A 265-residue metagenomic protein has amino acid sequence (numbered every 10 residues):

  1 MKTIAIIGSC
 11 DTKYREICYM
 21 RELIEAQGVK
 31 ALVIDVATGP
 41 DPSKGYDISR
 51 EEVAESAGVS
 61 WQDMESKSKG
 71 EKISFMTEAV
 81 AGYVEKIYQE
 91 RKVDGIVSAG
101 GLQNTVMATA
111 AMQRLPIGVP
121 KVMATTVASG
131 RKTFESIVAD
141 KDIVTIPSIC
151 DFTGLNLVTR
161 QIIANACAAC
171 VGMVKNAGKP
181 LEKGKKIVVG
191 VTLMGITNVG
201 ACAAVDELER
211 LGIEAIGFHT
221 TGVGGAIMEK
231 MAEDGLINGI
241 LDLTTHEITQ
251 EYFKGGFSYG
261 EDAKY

Functional and structural regions predicted by a protein language model:
M1-P40, G95, G101-M123: N-terminal phosphate-binding or glycine-rich loops at protein starts, especially the Walker A/P-loop of NTPases
T3-S9, M64-K72, Y88, V93-G100 (+2 more regions): Short glycine-rich or small-residue beta-strand-to-loop segments that form or flank ligand, phosphate, metal/Fe-S
S9-R15, D94-M107, A128-S129, G190-G200 (+2 more regions): Gly/Ser/Thr-rich loops at beta-strand to alpha-helix junctions that form or flank small-molecule/cofactor-binding
K13-L23, L32, T38-S49, G184-A226 (+1 more regions): Glycine-rich phosphate/diphosphate-binding loop of Rossmann-like nucleotide-binding domains
K44-K92: Phosphate/nucleotide-donor binding subsite
E65-S68, R131-I196: Cap/lid and interdomain-hinge subdomains that line or gate substrate/regulatory clefts in soluble alpha/beta enzymes
G95, M107-I137, V144-P147, I216-T220 (+1 more regions): Short, acidic/small-residue loops that bind anionic groups at enzyme active sites
D242-Y265: A glycine- and small/hydrophobic-rich beta-loop-beta segment that serves as a flexible "lid/hinge" or phosphate-binding
